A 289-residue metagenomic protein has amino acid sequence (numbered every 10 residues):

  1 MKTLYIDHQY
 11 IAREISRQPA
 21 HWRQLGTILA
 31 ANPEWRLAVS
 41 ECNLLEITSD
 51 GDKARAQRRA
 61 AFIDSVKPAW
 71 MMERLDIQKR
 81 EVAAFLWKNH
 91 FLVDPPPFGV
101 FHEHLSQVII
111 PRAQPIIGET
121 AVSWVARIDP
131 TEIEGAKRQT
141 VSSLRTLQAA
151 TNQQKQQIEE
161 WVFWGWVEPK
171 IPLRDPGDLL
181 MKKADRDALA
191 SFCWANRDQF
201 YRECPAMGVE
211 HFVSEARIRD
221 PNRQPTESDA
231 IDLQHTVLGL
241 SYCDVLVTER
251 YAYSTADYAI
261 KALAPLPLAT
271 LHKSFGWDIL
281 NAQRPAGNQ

Functional and structural regions predicted by a protein language model:
M1-E41, L45-K182, L189-S228, A252-A264: Short, well-structured N-terminal submotif of metal-dependent ribonuclease cores
I47, A230-Y242: Acidic, metal-associated active-site segment
V213, D232-H235, N281: Low-complexity, compositionally biased segments
L238, Y242, Y251-Q289: Alpha-helical oligomerization segments
T248: Short beta-strand and adjacent tight-turn residues that come in two discontinuous sequence segments and form the edges
